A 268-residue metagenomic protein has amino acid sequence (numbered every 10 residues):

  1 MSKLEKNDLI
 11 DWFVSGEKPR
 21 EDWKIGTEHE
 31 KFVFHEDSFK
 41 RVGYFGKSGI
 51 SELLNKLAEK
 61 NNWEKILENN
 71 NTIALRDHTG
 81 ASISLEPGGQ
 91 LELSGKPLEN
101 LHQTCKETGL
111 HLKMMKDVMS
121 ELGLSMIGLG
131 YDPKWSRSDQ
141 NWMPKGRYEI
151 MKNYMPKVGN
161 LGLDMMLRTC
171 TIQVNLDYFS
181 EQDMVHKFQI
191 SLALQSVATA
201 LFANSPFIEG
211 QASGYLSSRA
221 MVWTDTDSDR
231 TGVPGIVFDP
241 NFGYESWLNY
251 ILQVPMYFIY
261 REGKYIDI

Functional and structural regions predicted by a protein language model:
M1-G159, R168: Terminal catalytic/cofactor-binding subdomain
Y131-I268: Loop-rich catalytic cores of soluble enzymes, especially ATP-dependent carboxylate-amine ligases and other
